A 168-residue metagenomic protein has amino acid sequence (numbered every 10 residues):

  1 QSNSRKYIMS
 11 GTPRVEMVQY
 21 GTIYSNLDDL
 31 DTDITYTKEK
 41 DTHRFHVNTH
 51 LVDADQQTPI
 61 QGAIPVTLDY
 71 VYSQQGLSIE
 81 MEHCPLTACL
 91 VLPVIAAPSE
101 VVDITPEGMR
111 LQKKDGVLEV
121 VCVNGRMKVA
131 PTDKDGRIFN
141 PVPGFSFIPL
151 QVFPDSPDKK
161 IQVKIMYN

Functional and structural regions predicted by a protein language model:
Q1-L86: Catalytic and substrate-binding regions of extracellular carbohydrate-active enzymes, especially polysaccharide lyases
I8, M109-Q112: Short acidic-hydrophobic surface loop/beta-edge motif
Q56-L68, V91-E100, K160-Y167: Extended Gly/Ser/Thr-rich low-complexity repeat segments, especially those forming or decorating extracellular
I64-Y72, G116-V129: Broad, structure-driven detector of short, well-ordered beta-strand segments within folded domains
Q74-G76, P106, D115: Residue-level signal for tight coil/turn positions that link beta-strands
E80-R110: Acidic (Asp/Glu-rich), glycine- and aromatic
C84-L86, V91-I95, K114, C122-N168: Beta-strand-rich recognition/accessory modules
